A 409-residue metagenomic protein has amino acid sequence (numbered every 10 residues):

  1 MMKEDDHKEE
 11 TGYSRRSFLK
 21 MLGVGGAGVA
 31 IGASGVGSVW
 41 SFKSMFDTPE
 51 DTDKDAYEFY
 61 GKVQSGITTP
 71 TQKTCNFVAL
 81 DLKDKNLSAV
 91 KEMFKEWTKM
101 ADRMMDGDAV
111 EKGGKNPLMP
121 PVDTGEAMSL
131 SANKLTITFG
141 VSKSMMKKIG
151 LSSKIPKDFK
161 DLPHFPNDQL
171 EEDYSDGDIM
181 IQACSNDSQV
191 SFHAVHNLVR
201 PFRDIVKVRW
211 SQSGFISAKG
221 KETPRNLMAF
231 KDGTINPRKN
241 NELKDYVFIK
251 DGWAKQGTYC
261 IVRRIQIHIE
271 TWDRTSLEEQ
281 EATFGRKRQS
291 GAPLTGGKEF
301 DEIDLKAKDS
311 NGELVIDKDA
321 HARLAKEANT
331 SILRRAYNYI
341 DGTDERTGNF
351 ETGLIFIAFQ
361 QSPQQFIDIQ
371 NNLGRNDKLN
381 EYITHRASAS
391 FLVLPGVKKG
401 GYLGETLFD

Functional and structural regions predicted by a protein language model:
M1-S14: N-terminal secretory signal peptides
G12, S17-W40, S44-D409: Long, histidine/aromatic-enriched segments associated with O2/redox biology
